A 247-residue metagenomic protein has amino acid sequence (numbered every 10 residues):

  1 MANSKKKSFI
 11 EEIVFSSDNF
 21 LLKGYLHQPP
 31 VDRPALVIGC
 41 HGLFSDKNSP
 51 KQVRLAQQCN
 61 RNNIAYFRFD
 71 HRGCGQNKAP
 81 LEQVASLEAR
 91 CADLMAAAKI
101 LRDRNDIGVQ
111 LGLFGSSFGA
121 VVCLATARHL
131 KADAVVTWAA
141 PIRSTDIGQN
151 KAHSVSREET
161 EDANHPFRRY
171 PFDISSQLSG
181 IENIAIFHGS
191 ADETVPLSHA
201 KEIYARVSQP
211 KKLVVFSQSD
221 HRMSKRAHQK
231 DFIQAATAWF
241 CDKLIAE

Functional and structural regions predicted by a protein language model:
M1-D32: N-terminal cap/lid segment of alpha/beta-hydrolase-fold proteins
F44-A56, S198-H199: The serine-hydrolase catalytic nucleophile loop
A56-K78: Conserved alpha/beta-hydrolase
V84-N105: Alpha/beta-hydrolase active-site loop
A125-F167, E182: Hydrolase active-site cap/lid region
L178-I181, I186-H188, D192: Short beta-strand/loop motif that positions the catalytic acidic residue of the alpha/beta-hydrolase fold
A191-V195, R222: Acidic catalytic loop of the alpha/beta-hydrolase fold
S219-D231: Catalytic histidine-centered segment of alpha/beta-hydrolase-like enzymes
